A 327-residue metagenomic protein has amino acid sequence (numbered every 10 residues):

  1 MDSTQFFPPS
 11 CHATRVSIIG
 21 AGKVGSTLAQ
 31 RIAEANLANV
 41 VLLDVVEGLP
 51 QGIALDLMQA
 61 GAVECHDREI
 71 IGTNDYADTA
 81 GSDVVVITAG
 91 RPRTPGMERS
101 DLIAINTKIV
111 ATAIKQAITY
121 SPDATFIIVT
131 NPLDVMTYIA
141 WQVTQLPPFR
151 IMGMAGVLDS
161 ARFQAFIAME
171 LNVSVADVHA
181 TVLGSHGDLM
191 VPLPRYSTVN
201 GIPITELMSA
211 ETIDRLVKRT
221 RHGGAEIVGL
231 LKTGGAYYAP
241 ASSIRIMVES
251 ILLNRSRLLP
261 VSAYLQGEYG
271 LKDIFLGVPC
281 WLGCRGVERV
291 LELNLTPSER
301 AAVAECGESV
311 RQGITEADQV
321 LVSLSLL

Functional and structural regions predicted by a protein language model:
M1-T14: A short, basic/flexible loop-to-alpha-helix module at the beginning of a structural domain
S3, N39, L43-S82, T315-D318: Conserved N-terminal Rossmann-fold NAD(P) cofactor-binding segment
A21-G22: Glycine-rich Rossmann-fold phosphate-binding loop(s) that bind the pyrophosphate of adenine dinucleotide cofactors
G25-S26: N-terminal Rossmann-fold NAD(P) dinucleotide-binding loop
E34-N39, Q145-P148: Conserved S-adenosyl-L-methionine
A62-A124: Rossmann-like NAD(P)-binding element
E98-Q164: Rossmann-like NAD(P)(H) cofactor-binding subdomain of soluble oxidoreductases
T144-F149, D159-L327: C-terminal substrate-binding/catalytic lobe of Rossmann-fold NAD(P)-dependent dehydrogenases
